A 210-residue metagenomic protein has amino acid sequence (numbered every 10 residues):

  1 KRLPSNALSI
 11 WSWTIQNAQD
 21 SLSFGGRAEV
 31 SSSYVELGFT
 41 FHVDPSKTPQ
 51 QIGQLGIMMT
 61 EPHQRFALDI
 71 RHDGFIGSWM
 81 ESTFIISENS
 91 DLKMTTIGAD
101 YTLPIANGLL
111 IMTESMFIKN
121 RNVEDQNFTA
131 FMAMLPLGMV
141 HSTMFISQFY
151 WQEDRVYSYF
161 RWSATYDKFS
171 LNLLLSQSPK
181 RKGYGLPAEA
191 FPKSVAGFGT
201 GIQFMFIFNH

Functional and structural regions predicted by a protein language model:
K1-E124: Signature for the C-terminal beta-barrel architecture of outer-membrane proteins
N6-W11, E36-G38, M139-F145, Q203-H210: Long, low-complexity, intrinsically disordered polar/charged segments
F39-G56, E114-T165, S194: Outer membrane beta-barrel transmembrane domains
Q51, L92, L174, G183-P187: Outer-membrane beta-barrel and related beta-rich outer-membrane complex signature in Gram-negative bacteria
L55-I57, E114, I118-E124, L175-Q177 (+4 more regions): Beta-stranded membrane pore/translocator domains
E81, M144-I146, R161, F169-S176: Conserved active-site loop/cleft motifs that coordinate metal ions or position small ligands
A99, A133, A164-S170, L175-Q177 (+1 more regions): Outer-membrane beta-barrel "beta-signal"
E153-Y157, P179-Y184: Short active-site-adjacent structural elements
